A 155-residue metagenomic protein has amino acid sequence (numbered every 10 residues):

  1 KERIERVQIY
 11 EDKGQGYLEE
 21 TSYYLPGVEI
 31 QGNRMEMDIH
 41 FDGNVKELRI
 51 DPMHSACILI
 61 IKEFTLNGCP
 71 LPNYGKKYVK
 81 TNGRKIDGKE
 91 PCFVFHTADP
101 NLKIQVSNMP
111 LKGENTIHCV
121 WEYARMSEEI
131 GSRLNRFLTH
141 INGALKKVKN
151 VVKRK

Functional and structural regions predicted by a protein language model:
K1-V28, N73-G83: Non-cytosolic beta-sandwich-type ligand-binding/adhesion modules
G16-D42, G83-A98: Extracellular carbohydrate recognition and processing domains and analogous Trp-centered ligand-binding platforms
F41-I50, M109-H118: Noncatalytic modules at the cell exterior or secretory-pathway interfaces, chiefly beta-strand-rich lectin/adhesion
I50-C57: Short beta-strand-plus-loop segments that form exposed binding edges in beta-rich domains
R84, E114-T116, E122-I130: Mature, function-bearing regions of proteins
R125-K155: Boundary detector for helix-to-coil junctions that initiate low-complexity/charged tails
